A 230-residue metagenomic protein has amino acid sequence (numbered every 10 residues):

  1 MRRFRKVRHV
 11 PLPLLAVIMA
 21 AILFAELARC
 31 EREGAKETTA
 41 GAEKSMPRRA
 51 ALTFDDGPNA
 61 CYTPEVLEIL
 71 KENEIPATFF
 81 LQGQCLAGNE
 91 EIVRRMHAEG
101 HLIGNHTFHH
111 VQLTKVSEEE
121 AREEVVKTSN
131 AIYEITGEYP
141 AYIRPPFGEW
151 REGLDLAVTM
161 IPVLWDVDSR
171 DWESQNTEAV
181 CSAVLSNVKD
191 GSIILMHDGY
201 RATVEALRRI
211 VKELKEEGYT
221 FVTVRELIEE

Functional and structural regions predicted by a protein language model:
M1-L52, E68-T78, K189-E230: Terminal accessory/targeting
V7-H9, A60, Y142: Generic N-terminal simple sequence motifs
G34-V116, E120-A121, K127, A131 (+2 more regions): Active-site beta->alpha N-cap acidic-glycine motif
V111-T220, R225-E230: Catalytic domains of cell-wall/extracellular-matrix polysaccharide-remodeling enzymes, centered on de-N-acetylation
